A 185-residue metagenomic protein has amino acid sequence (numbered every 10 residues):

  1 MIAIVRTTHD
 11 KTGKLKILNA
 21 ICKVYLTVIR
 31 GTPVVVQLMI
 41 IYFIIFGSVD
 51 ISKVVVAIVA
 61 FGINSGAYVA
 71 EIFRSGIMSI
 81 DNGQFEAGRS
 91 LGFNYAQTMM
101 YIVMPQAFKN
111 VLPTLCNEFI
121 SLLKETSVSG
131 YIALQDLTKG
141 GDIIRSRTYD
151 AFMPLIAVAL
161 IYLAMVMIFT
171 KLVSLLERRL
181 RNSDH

Functional and structural regions predicted by a protein language model:
M1-H185: Transmembrane alpha-helices and adjacent helix-loop boundaries
